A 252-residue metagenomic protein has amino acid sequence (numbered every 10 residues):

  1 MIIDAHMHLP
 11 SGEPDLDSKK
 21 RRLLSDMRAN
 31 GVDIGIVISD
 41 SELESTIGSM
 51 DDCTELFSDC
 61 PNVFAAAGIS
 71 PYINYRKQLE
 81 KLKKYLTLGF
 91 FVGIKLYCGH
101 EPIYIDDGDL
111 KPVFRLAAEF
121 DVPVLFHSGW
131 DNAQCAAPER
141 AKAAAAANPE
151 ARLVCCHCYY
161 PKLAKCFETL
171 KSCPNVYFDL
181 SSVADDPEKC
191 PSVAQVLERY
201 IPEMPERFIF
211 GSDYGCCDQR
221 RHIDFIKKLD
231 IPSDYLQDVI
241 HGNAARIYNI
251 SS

Functional and structural regions predicted by a protein language model:
M1-A5, D17-I34, A118, M204-R207 (+1 more regions): Mid-to-C-terminal alpha-helical segments outside catalytic/metal-binding sites
I2-A5, I36-S39, A66-G68, K95 (+3 more regions): Active-site neighborhood of phospho(di)ester-bond hydrolases with catalytic His/Asp-centered motifs
I2-P10, L125-G129: Histidine-centered catalytic micro-motifs
H8, R22-E44, N62-S70, V92-G93 (+1 more regions): Divalent metal-dependent hydrolysis catalytic cores, especially in the metallo-beta-lactamase
P10-E13, E42-S45, Y72-N74, E101 (+4 more regions): Active-site environment of divalent metal-dependent phosphoester hydrolases
S18-L23, I47-E55, Q78-K81, P138-R140 (+2 more regions): Alpha-helical scaffolding within the catalytic cores of extracellular/periplasmic polymer-degrading hydrolases
I34, G48-L125, W130-D131, P174-V176 (+2 more regions): Active-site gating/metal-coordination segments in enzymes
V92-G93, D107-I209: Catalytic pocket-lining loop regions of alpha/beta-barrel enzymes, especially the amidohydrolase/enolase/GH5 lineages
